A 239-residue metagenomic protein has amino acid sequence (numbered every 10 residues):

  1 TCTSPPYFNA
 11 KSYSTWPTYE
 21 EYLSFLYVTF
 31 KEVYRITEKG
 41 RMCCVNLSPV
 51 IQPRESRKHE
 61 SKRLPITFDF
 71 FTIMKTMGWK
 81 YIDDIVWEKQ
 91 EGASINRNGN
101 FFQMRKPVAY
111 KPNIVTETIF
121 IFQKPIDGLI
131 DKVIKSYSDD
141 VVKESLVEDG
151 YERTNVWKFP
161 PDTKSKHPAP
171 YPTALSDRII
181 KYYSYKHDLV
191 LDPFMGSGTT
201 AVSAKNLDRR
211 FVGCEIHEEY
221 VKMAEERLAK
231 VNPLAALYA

Functional and structural regions predicted by a protein language model:
T1-M223, P233: Core catalytic lobe of class I
E225-A239: S-adenosyl-L-methionine
